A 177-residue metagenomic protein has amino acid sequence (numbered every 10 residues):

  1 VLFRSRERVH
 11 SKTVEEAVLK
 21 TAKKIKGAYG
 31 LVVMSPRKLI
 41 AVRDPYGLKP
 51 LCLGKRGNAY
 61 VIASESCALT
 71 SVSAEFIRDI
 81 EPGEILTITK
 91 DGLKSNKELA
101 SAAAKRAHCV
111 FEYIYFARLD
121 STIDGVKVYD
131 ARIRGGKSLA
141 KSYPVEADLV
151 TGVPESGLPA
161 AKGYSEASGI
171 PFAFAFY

Functional and structural regions predicted by a protein language model:
V1-P82, T87-L149, V153: Conserved short alpha-helical segments that host acidic/polar catalytic motifs at enzyme active sites
L158-Y177: Carboxylate/His-rich catalytic cores and anion/metal-binding grooves
